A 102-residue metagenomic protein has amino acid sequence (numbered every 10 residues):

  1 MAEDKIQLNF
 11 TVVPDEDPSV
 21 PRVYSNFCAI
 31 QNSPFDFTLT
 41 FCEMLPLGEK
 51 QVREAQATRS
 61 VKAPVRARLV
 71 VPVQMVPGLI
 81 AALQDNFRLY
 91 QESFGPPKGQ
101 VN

Functional and structural regions predicted by a protein language model:
M1-Q74, G78-N102: N-terminal intrinsically disordered, cationic/polar leader segments that include organellar targeting peptides
